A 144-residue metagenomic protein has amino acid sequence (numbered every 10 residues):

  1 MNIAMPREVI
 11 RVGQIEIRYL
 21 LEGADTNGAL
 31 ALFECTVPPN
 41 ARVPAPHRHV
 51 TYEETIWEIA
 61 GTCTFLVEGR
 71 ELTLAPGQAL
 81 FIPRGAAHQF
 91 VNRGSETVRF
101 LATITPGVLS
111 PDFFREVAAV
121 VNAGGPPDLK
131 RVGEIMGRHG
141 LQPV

Functional and structural regions predicted by a protein language model:
N2-I3, E8-I10, G69-A87: Short acidic-glycine-tyrosine-enriched beta hairpin
I10-P46, Y52-E53: A short glycine-rich, His/Asp/Glu-containing loop-to-beta-strand
E16, T55, T62-T64, E71 (+2 more regions): Structural motif
E34, V67-G69, P76, R84 (+2 more regions): Residue-level recognition of conserved beta-strand positions in structured domain cores
E34-P38, R48-L66, T103: Short, conserved beta-strand element in jelly-roll/cupin
P44-P46, V67-L72: Short beta-strand segments
R84-P111: Ligand-binding loop in jelly-roll beta-barrel domains
F113-V144: Acidic/histidine-enriched, glycine/proline-rich intrinsically disordered or flexible terminal extensions
